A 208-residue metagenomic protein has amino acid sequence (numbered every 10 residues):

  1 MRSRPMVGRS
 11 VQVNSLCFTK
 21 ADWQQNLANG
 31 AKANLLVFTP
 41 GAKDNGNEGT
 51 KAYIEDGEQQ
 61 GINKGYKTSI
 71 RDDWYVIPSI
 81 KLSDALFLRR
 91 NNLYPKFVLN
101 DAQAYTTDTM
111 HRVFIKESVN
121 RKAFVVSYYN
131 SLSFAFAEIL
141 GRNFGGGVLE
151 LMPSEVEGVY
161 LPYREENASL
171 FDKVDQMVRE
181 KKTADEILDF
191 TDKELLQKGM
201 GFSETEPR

Functional and structural regions predicted by a protein language model:
M1-M177, E186, K193-E194: Polybasic, glycine- and aromatic-enriched phosphate-binding surface used to engage nucleic acids
D175-K181, E206-P207: Long, compositionally biased interface segments
F190-R208: Short amphipathic coiled-coil heptad-repeat segments
